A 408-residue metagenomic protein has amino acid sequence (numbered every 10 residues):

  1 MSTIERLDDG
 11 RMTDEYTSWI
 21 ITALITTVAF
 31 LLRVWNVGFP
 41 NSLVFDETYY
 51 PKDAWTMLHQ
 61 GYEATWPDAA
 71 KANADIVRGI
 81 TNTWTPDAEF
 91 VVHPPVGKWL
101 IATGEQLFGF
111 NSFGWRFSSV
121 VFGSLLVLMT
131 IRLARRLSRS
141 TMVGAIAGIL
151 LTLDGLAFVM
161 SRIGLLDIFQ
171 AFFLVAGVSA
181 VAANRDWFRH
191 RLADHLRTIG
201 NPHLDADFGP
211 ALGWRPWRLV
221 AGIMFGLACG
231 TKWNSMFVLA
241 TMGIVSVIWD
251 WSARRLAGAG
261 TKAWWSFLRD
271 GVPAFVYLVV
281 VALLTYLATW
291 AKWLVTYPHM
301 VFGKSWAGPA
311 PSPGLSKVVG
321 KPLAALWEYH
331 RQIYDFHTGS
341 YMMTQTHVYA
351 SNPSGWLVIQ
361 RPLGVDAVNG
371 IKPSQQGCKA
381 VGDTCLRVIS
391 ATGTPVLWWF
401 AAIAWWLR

Functional and structural regions predicted by a protein language model:
M1-A291, K379-R408: Membrane-integral, polyisoprenol-dependent glycosyltransferases of the GT-C/oligosaccharyltransferase superfamily
G38-D75, A282-R361: Aromatic-rich transmembrane-lumenal/periplasmic boundary elements in polytopic membrane proteins
L357-A391: Juxtamembrane membrane-water interface segments that cap and precede transmembrane helices
